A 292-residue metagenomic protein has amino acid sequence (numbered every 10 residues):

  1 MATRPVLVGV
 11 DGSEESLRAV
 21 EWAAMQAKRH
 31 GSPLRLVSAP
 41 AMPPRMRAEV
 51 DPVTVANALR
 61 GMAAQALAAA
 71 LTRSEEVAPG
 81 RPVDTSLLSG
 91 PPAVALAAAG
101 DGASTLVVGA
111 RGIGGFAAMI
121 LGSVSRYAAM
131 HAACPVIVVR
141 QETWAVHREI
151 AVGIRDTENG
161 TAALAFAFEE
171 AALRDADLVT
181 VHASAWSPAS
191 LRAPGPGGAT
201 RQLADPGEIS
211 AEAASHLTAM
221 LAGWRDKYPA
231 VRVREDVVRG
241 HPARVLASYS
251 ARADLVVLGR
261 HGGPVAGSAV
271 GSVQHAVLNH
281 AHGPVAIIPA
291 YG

Functional and structural regions predicted by a protein language model:
M1-A2, E15, T54-N57, T72-L106 (+3 more regions): Structural beta-alpha unit
M1-V53, E149-A204, R225-V233, L255 (+1 more regions): Small/aliphatic-rich secondary-structure junction motif
E21, M42-M46, P52-V53, R60-E75 (+1 more regions): N-terminal membrane-targeting/anchoring modules of bacterial envelope and secretion proteins
R35-V37, D84-L88, I137, V179-V181 (+2 more regions): General small-molecule cofactor/ligand-binding pocket signal
T54-Q65, T200-A213: A short acidic, glycine-rich active-site loop that binds or catalyzes chemistry on phosphate/adenosine moieties
V108-Y127, H147, L255-H280: Glycine-rich, Arg-bearing micro-motifs that act as flexible, cationic patches
G109-A110, V136-Q141, V285-P289: Short beta-strand elements of ligand-binding domains
S123-E142: Short, structured interface segments
